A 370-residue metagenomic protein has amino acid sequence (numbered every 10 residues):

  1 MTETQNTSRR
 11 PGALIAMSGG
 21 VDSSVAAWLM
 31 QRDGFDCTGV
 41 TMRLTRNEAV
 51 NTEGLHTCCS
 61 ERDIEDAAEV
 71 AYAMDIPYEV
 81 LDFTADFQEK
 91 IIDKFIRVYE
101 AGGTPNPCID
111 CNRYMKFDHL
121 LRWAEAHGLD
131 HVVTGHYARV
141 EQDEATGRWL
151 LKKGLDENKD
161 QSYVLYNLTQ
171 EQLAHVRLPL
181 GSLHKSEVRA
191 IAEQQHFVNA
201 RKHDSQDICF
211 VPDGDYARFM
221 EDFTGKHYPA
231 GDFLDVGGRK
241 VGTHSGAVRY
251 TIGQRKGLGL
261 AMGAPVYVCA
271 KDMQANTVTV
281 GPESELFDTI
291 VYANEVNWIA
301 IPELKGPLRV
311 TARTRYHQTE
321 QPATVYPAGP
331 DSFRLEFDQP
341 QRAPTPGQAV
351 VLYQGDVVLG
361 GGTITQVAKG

Functional and structural regions predicted by a protein language model:
M1-Y166, R177, S186-E187: ATP-dependent adenylation/nucleotidyltransferase module used to activate substrates
V21, V133-G370: AMP-forming adenylation/ATP pyrophosphatase catalytic core
